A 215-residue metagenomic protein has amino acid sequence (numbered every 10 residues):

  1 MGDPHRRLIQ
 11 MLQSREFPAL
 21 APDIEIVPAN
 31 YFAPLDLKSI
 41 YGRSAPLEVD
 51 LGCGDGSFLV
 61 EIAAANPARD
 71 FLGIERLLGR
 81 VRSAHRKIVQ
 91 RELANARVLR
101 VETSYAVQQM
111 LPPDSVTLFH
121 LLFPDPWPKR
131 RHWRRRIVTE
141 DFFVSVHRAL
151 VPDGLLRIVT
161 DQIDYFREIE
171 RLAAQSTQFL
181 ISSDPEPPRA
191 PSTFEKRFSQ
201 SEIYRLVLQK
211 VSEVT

Functional and structural regions predicted by a protein language model:
M1-V49, S57-N66: S-adenosyl-L-methionine
L51, I74: Conserved beta-strand/loop positions that form the S-adenosyl-L-methionine
G54: Conserved glycine-rich SAM-binding loop
L77: Conserved SAM/SAH-binding beta-strand->alpha-helix loop
H85-P113: S-adenosyl-L-methionine
V138-P152: A short glycine-rich, Lys/Arg-flanked "PGG" loop and its adjoining helix->strand segment in the class I
P152-T160: Conserved beta-strand signature within the Rossmann-like core of class I S-adenosyl-L-methionine
Y165-T215: Class I S-adenosyl-L-methionine
